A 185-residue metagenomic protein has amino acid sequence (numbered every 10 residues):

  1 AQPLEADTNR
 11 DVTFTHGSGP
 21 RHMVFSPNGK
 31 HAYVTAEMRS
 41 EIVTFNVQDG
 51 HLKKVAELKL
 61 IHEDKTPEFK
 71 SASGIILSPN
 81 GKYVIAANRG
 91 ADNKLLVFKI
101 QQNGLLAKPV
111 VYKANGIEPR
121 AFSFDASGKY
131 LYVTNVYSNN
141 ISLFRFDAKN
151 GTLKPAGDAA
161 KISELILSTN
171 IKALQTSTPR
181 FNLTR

Functional and structural regions predicted by a protein language model:
A1-L4, F45-K53, V97-L105, R145-T152: Short loop/turn segments immediately following beta-strands, especially the blade-tip and inter-blade linker loops
A1-R39: Loop-centered beta-sheet repeat module
D7-T13, A56-K65, K108-K113, P155-A159: A short beta-strand motif characteristic of beta-propeller blades
F14-G29, I61-G81, N115-G128, K161-L174: Beta-rich, blade/repeat-based domains predominating in secreted/periplasmic proteins but also intracellular
E37-M38, V47, R89-G90, V136 (+1 more regions): Short loop/turn segments immediately following the C-termini of beta-strands
S40-I42, D92-L95, N139-I141: Structural signal for beta-propeller blades
V136-S142, K154-L183: Blade-level signature of beta-propeller repeat domains, shared across WD40, Kelch, NHL, RCC1 and BNR/Asp-box propellers
